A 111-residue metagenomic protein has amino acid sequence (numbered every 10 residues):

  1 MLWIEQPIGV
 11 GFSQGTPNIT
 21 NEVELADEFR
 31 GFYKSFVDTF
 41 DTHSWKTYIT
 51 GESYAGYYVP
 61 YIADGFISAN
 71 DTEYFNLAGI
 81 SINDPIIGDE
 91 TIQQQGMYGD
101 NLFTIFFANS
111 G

Functional and structural regions predicted by a protein language model:
M1-G111: Terminal and linker regions of secretory-pathway proteins
